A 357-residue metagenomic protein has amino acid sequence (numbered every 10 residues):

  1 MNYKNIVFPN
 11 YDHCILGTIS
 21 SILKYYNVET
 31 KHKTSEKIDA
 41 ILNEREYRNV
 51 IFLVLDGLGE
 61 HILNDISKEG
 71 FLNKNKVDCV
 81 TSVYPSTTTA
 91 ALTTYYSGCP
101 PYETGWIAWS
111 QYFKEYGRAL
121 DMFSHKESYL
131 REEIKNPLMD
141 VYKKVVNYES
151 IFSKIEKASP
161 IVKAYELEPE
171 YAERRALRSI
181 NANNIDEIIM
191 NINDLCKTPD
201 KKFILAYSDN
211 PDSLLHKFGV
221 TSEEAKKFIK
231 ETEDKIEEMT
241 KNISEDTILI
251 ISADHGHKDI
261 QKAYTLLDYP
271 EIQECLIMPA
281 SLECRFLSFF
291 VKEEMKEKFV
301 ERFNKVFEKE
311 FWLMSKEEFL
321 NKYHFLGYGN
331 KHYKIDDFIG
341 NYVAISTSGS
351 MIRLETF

Functional and structural regions predicted by a protein language model:
M1-K33, D65-K202, Y207-K217: His/Asp/Glu-rich, glycine-adjacent segments that coordinate divalent cations and/or stabilize oxyanion chemistry on
T34-Y47, D194-K197, T240-E245: A short acidic-Thr-Gly-centered motif at the start of a beta-strand
F52-L55: Short hydrophobic beta-strand that contains or immediately precedes a catalytic carboxylate
L58, T221, H255-G256: Catalytic metal-binding/acid-base residues of hydrolase active sites
E60-H61, D212-L215, H257-I260, M351-R353: Flexible loop/turn segments at secondary-structure boundaries
P211-L249: A long, amphipathic alpha-helix that forms part of the scaffold/cap immediately adjacent to metal-dependent active
T247-I250, H255-E301: A beta-strand-loop signature enriched in Asp, Gly, Thr, and Trp that corresponds to the sialidase/neuraminidase Asp-box
A280, C284-F357: Active-site neighborhoods of enzymes that stabilize oxyanions during catalysis
